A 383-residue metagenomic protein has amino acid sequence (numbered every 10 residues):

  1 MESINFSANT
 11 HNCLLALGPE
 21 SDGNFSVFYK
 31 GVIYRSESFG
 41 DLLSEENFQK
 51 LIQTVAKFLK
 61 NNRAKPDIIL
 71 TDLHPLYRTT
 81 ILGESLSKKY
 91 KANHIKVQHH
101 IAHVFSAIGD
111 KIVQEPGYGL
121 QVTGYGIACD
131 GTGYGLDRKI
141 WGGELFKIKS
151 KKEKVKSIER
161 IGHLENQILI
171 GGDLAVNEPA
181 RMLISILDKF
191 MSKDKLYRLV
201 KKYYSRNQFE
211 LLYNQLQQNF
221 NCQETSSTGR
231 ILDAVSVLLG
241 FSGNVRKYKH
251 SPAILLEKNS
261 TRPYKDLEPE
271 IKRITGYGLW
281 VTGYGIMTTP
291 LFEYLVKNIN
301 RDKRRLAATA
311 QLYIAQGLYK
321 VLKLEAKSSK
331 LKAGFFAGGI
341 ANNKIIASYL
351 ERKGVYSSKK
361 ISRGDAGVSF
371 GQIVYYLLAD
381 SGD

Functional and structural regions predicted by a protein language model:
M1-L14, K96-E115, V122-G126: Conserved phosphate-binding catalytic cores of ATP/NTP-utilizing and phosphoryl-transfer enzymes
P19-T54, L187-K195, L199-E325, K344-Y349: A contiguous, well-structured pocket-lining segment that forms one wall/lid of small-molecule binding clefts in soluble
D72, K91-A102, F335-A337, L350-S369: Conserved phosphate-binding/catalytic loops in two-lobed NTP-binding clefts
D72-T79, A333-Y349: Glycine-rich phosphate-binding loops at beta-strand->alpha-helix junctions
H100-I112, Y125-C129, G135, P179-D188 (+3 more regions): Glycine-rich phosphate-binding/hydrolytic loop that grips phosphoryl groups
Y118-T123, E153, S157, T275-Y284 (+3 more regions): Intrinsic disorder
D130-I140, N219-S242, A337, D365-Q372: Conserved phosphate/anionic-ligand binding catalytic regions in large, soluble enzymes, centered on
E159-D173, L216-F220, V355-K359: Short beta-alpha connecting loops at secondary-structure transitions that line or flank enzyme active sites
